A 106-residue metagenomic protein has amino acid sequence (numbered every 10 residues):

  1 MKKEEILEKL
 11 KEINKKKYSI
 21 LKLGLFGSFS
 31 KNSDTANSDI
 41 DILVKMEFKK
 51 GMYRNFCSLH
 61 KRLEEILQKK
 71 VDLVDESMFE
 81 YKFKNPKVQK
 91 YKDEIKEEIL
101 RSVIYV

Functional and structural regions predicted by a protein language model:
M1-K22, S30-N32, A36, E47-V106: Catalytic core of pol beta-like nucleotidyltransferases
S38-I40: Short, conserved active-site loops that position catalytic residues or coordinate cofactors/metal ions across diverse
L43-K45: Short hydrophobic/aromatic beta-strand micro-patches that form the beta-sheet surface supporting nucleotide- or nucleic
